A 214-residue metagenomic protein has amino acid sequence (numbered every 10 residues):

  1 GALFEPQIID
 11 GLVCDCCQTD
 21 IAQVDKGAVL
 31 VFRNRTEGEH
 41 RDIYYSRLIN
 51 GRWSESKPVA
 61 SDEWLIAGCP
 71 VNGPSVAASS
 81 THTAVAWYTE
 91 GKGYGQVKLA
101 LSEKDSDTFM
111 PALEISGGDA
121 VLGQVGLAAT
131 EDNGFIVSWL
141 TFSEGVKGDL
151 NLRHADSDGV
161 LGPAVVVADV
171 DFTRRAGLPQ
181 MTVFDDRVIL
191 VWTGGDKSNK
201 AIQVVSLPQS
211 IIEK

Functional and structural regions predicted by a protein language model:
G1-K214: Extracellular, repeat-based ectodomains that mediate carbohydrate processing or recognition
